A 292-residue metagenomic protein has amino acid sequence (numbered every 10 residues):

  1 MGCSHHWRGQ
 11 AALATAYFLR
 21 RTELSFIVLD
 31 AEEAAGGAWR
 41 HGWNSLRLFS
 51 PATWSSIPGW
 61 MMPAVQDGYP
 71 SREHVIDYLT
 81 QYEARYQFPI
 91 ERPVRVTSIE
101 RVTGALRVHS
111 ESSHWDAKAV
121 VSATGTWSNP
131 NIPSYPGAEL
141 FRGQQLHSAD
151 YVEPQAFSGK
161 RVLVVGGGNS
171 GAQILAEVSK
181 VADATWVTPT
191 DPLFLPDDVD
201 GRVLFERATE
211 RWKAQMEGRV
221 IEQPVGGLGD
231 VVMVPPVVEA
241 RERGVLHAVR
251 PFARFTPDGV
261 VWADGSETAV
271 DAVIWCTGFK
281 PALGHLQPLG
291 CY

Functional and structural regions predicted by a protein language model:
M1-R8, L13-E32, G36-A38, D67-Y292: Flavin (primarily FAD) cofactor-binding/catalytic cores of flavoenzymes
W43: Glycine-rich loop at the start of a catalytic domain that most often binds anionic cofactors/ligands
L46: The DNA-recognition helices of helix-turn-helix-type DNA-binding domains
F49-G68, Q215-E217: Glycine-rich flavin
